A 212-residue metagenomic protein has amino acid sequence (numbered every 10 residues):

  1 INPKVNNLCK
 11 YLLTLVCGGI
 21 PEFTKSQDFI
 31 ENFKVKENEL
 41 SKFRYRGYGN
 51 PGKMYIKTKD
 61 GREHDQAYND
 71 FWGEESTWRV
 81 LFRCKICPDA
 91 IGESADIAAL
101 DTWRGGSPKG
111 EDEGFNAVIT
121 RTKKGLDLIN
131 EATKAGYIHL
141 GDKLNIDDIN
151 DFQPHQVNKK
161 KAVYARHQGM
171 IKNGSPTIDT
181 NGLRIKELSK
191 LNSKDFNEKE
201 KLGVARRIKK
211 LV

Functional and structural regions predicted by a protein language model:
I1, L15-G19, R121: Short beta->alpha junction loops/turns
I1, T24-D28, M54-K57: Short acidic, glycine/serine/threonine-rich loops at helix termini
N2-T14: A short alpha->loop->secondary-structure connector
L8, E22-S26, V80-R83: Internal, well-ordered alpha-helical segments in soluble enzyme and binding-protein domains
Y11-G19, F71-E74: Flexible, glycine/proline-enriched loop segments at strand-loop-helix junctions that form or flank small-ligand binding
V16-D28, N50: Short, conserved secondary-structure transition motifs
F33, E37-V212: Long, compositionally biased charged/polar accessory segments in the mid-to-C-terminal portions of proteins
